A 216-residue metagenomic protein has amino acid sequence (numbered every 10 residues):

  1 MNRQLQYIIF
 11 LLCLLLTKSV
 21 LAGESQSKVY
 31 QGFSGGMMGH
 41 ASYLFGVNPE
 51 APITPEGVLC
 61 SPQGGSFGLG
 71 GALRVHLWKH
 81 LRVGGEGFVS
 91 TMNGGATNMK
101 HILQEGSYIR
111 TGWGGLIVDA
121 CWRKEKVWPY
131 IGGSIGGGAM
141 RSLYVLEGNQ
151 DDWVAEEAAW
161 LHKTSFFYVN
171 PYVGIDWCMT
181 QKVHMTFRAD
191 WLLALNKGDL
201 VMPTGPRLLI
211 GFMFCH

Functional and structural regions predicted by a protein language model:
M1-Y30: Cleavable N-terminal export/targeting peptides
V20-W78, M213-H216: Short glycine/proline- and aromatic-enriched beta-strand/turn motifs that initiate or cap beta-hairpins
S27-M37, K79-L81, E125-I131, S165-F167 (+2 more regions): Outer-envelope beta-barrel architecture signal
Q31-F33, Q63-L69, Y108-G114, V127 (+2 more regions): Residues that define the transmembrane beta-barrel architecture of outer-membrane proteins
S34-S42, E86-F88, G132-G136, R188-D190: Transmembrane beta-strands of outer-membrane beta-barrel proteins
I53-L59, M99-S107, V154-L161, A194-L200: Extracellular loop and loop/strand-boundary signature of outer-membrane beta-barrel proteins
V75-W153, W177-V183, M213-H216: Gram-negative (and chloroplast) outer-membrane scaffold detector with strong preference for beta-barrel transmembrane
M92, V169-H216: Predominantly the C-terminal beta-signal and adjacent terminal strand-loop region of outer-membrane beta-barrel
